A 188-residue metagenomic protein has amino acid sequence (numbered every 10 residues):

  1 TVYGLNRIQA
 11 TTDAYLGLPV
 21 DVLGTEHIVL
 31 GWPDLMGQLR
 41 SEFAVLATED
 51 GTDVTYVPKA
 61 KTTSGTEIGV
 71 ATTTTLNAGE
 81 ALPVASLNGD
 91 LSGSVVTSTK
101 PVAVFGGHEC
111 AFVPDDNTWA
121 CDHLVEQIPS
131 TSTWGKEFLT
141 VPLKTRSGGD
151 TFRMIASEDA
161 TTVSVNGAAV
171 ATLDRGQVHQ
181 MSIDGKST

Functional and structural regions predicted by a protein language model:
T1-G93, T97-T188: Conserved functional hotspot residues at active sites or interaction interfaces
